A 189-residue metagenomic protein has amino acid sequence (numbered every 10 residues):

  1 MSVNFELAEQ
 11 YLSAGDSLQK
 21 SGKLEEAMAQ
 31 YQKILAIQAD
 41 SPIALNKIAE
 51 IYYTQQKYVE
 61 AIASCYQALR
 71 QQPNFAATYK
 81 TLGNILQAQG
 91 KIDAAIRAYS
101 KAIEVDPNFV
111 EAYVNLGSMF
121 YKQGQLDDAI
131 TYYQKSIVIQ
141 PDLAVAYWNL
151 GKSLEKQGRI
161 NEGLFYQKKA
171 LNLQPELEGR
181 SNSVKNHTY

Functional and structural regions predicted by a protein language model:
S2, K152-K156, L177-Y189: TPR/TPR-like alpha-solenoid helical repeat scaffolds
E6-A14, K20-K33, T54-Q67, Q87-K101 (+2 more regions): Structural signature of tandem alpha-helical TPR/SEL1-like repeats, specifically the intra-repeat loop/turn
L12-K20, I43-T54, A77-A88, R97 (+3 more regions): Conserved alpha-helical positions within TPR/SEL1-like repeat arrays
N108-F165: A generic hydrophobic-segment detector
